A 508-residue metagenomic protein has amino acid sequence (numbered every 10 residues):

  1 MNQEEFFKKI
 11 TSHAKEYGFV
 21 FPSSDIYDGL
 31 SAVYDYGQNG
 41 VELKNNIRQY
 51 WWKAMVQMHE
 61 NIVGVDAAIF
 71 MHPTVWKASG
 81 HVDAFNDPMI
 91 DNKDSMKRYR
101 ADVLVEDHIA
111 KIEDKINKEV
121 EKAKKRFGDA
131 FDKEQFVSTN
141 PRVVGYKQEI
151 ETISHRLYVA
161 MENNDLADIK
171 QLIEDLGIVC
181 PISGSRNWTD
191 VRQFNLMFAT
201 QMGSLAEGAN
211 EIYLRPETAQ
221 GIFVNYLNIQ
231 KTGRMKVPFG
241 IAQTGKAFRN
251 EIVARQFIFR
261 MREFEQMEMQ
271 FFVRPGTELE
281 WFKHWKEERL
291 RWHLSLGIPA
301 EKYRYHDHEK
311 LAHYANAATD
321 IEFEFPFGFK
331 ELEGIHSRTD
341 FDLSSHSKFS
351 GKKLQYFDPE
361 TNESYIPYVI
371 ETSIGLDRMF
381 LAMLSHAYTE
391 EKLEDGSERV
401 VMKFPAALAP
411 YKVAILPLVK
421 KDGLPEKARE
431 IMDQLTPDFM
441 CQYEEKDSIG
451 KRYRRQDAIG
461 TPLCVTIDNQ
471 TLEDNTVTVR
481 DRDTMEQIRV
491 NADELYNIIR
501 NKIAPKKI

Functional and structural regions predicted by a protein language model:
M1-I508: NTP/phosphate- and nucleic-acid-binding module
